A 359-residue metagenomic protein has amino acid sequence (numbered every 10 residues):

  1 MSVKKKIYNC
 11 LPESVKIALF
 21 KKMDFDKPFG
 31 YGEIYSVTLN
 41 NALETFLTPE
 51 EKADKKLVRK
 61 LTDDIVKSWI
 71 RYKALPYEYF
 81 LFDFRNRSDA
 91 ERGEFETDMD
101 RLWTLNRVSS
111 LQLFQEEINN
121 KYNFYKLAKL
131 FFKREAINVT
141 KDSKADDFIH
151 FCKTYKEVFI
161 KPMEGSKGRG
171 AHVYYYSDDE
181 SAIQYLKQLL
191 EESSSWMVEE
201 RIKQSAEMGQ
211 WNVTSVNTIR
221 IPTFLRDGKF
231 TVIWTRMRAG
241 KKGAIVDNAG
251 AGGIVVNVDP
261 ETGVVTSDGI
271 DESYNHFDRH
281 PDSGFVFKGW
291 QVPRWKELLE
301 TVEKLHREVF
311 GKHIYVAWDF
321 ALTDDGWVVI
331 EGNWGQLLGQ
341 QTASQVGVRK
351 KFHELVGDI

Functional and structural regions predicted by a protein language model:
M1-E33: Intrinsically disordered, low-structural-confidence terminal and linker regions
K5, N275-Y315, L322-I359: C-terminal active-site "lid" helix and adjoining low-complexity regulatory extension at the edge of ATP-using catalytic
P28-K153: Conserved N-proximal alpha/beta basic substrate-recognition cap immediately N-terminal to, or forming the N-lobe
D98-L113, K167, N275-K288: A short, surface-exposed helix-loop junction/capping segment
V108-I219, R226-G228: Active-site nucleotide/adenylate-binding loops and adjacent lid/helix of ATP-dependent enzymes
V158, T231-I233, V328-I330: Protein kinase-like catalytic core scaffold
E164-K167, K203-Q204, G228, M237-G240 (+2 more regions): Short, solvent-exposed loop/turn segments at secondary-structure junctions
N212, V216-E300: ATP-dependent carboxylate/phosphate-activation module, predominantly the ATP-grasp catalytic core and closely related
